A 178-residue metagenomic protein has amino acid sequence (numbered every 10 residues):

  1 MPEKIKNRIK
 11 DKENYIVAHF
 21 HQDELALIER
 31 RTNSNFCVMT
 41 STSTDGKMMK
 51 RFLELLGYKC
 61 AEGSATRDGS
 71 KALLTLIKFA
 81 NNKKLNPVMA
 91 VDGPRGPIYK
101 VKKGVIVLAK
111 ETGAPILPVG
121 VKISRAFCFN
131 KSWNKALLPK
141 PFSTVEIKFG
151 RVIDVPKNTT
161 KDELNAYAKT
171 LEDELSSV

Functional and structural regions predicted by a protein language model:
M1, F20, G69-L73, V101-K102: Amphipathic coiled-coil/heptad-repeat helices and related helical stalk/stem segments that mediate oligomerization
M1-A26, R30-N33, K140-F142, E172-S177: Membrane-anchoring hydrophobic helices of lipid-metabolizing enzymes
K4-N7, G46, R67-S70, I153-N158: A short acidic, often aromatic-flanked loop/helix-cap motif at beta-alpha or helix-coil junctions that lines enzyme
I5-K6, I28, K50, I77 (+1 more regions): Short amphipathic alpha-helical segments and helix-helix/interface helices
N14-D68, T112, C128-F129: Catalytic core of membrane glycerolipid acyltransferases/transacylases, capturing the structured, soluble-facing
T32, L55, L74-V178: Non-catalytic C-terminal accessory region of glycerolipid acyltransferases and related lyso-lipid remodeling enzymes
